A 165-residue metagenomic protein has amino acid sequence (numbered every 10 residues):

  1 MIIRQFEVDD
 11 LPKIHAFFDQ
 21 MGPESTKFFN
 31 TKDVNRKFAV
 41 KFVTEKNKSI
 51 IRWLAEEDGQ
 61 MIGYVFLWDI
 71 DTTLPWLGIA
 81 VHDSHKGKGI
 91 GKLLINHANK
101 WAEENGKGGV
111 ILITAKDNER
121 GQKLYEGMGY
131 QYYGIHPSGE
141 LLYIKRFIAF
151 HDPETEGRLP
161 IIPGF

Functional and structural regions predicted by a protein language model:
M1-I14: A short beta-loop-alpha structural element at the N-terminal edge of CoA-dependent acyl/N-acetyltransferase catalytic
V8, D19-G78, H82, I148 (+1 more regions): Acetyl-CoA-dependent GNAT
L11, H15-F18, E24, L93-A98 (+2 more regions): Compositionally biased, non-globular sequence tracts
K13, W76, R120: Amphipathic alpha-helical recognition patches that constitute DNA-binding helices
V81, G87-E104, K123-G127: Conserved acetyl-CoA-binding loop-helix of GNAT-fold acetyltransferases
G108-Q122, E126-M128, G134-F165: C-terminal "cap" of GNAT-fold acetyltransferases
